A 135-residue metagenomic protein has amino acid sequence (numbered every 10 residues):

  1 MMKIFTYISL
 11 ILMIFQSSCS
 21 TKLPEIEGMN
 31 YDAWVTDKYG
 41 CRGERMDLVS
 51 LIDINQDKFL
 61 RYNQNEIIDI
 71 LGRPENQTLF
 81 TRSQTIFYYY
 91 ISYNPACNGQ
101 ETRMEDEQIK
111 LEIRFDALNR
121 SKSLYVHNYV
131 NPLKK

Functional and structural regions predicted by a protein language model:
M2-L10: Sec-dependent signal peptide recognition, specifically the positively charged N-region followed immediately by
F15-S18: C-terminal motif of bacterial Sec signal peptides marking the signal peptidase cleavage site
S20-K135: Residues within mature, well-folded domains
